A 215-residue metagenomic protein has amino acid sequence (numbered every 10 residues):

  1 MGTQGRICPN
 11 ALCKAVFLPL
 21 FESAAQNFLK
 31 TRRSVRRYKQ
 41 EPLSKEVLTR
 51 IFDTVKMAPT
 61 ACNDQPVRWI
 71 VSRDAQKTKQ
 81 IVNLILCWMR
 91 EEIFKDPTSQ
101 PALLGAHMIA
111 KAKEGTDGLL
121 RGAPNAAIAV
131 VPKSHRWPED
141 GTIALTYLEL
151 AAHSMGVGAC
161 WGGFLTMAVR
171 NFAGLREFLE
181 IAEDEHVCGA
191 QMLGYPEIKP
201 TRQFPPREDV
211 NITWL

Functional and structural regions predicted by a protein language model:
M1-C8: Iron-sulfur cluster-binding cysteine motifs and their immediate structural context in ferredoxin-like electron-transfer
N10, K14-T49: Extended interfacial segments that mediate partner engagement and assembly in macromolecular machines
C13-P19, A110-E114, H186-L215: C-terminal helix-cap and adjacent tail motif
R50-V55, N125-A127, V131-E177, Q191: Small-aliphatic-rich amphipathic alpha-helix that forms the alpha element of a beta-alpha
D64-R73, F164: Short loop-to-beta-strand entry elements in the cores of soluble alpha/beta enzymes
P66-V67, A123-A126, V187-C188: Short, surface-exposed beta-edge/turn micro-motifs
V71-G141: Glycine/small-residue-rich phosphate/adenosyl-binding loop
M89-A102, E177-Q203: A glycine-rich helix N-cap at a beta->alpha junction
